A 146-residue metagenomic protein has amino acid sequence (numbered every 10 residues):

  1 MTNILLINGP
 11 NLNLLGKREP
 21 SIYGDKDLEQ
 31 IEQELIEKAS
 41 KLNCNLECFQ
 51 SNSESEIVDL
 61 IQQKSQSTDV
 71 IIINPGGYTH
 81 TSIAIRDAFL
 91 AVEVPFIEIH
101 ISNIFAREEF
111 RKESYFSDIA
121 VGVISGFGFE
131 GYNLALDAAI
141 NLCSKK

Functional and structural regions predicted by a protein language model:
M1-I4: Extreme N-terminal starter segment of soluble prokaryotic enzymes
P10-L12, G76-T79, S102-I104: Short glycine-rich anion-binding loops that position phosphate/pyrophosphate groups of nucleotides and phosphorylated
L15-E29: Glycine- and acidic-residue-enriched helix-capping/strand-helix junction motifs
N45-S55: Short beta->alpha junction loops
E47-C48, A106-K146: Short, glycine-/small-residue-rich phosphate/pyrophosphate-handling segment
Q63, S82-A91: Short Gly/Thr/Asp-enriched flexible loops that form oxyanion-binding sites at enzyme active sites
K64-I71: Short acidic/histidine-rich motifs immediately flanking catalytic phosphotransfer sites in two-component signaling
A91-R107: Short, acidic/small-residue loops that bind anionic groups at enzyme active sites
